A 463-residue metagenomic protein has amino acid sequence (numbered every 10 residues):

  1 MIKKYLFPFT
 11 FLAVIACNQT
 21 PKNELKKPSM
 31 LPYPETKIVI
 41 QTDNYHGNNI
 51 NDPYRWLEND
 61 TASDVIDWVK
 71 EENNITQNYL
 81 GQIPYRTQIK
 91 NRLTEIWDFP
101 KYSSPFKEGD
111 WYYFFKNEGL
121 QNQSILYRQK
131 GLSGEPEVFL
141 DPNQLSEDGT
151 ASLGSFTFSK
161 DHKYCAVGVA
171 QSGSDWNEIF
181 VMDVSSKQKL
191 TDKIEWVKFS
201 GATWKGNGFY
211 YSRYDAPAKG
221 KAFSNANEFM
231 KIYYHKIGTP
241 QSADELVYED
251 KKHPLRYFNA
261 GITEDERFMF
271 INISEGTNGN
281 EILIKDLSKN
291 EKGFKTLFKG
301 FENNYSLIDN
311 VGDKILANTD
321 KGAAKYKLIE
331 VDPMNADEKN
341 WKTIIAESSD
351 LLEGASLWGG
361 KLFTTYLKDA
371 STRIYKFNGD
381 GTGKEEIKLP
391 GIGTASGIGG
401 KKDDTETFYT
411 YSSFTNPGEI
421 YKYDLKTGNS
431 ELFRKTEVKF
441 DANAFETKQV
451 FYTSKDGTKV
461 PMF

Functional and structural regions predicted by a protein language model:
K3-P8: Sec-dependent signal peptide recognition, specifically the positively charged N-region followed immediately by
V14-A16: C-terminal motif of bacterial Sec signal peptides marking the signal peptidase cleavage site
N18-T20: Bacterial signal peptide processing site
K22-G47: Charged, compositionally biased N-terminal leader segments and the immediate start of the first structured element
E35, N48-W111, F115-V138, P142-P461: Peripheral, non-catalytic segments that deliver or gate enzyme domains
